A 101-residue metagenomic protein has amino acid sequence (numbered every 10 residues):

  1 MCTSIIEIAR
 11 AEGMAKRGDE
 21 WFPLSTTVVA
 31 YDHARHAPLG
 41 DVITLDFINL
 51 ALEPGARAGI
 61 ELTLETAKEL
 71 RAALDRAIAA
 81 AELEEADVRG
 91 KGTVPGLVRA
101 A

Functional and structural regions predicted by a protein language model:
M1-A101: Positively charged, low-complexity terminal tracts and the immediately adjacent first secondary-structure elements
